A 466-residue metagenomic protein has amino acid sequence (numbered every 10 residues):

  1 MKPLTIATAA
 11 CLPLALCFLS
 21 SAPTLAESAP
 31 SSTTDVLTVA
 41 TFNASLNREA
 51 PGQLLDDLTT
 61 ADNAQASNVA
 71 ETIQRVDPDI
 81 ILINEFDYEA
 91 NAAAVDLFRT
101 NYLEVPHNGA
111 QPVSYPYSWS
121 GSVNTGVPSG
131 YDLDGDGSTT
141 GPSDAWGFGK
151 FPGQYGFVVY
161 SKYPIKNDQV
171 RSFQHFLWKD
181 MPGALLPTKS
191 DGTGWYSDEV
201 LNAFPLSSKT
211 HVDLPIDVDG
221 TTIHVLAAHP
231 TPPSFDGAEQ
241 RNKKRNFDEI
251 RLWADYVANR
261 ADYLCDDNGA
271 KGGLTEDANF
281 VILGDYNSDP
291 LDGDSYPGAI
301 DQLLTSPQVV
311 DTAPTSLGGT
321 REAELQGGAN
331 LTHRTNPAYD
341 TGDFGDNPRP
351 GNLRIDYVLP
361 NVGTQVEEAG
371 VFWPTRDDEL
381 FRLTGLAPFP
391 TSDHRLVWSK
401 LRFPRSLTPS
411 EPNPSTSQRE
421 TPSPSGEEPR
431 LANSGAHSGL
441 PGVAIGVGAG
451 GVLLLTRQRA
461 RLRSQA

Functional and structural regions predicted by a protein language model:
A9-S20, G450: Bacterial N-terminal signal peptides
E27-F157, P187-F204, D219-I223, D236-A238 (+4 more regions): N-terminal, active-site-proximal structural segment of metallo-dependent hydrolase catalytic domains
S143-L185: A substrate-binding/cap region within the structured catalytic cores of diverse enzymes
N167-R171, I216, K244-I250, D255-I282 (+1 more regions): Metal-dependent phosphoester-hydrolase catalytic domains
L226-R245: Active-site His/acidic residue clusters
R405-S434: C-terminal low-complexity, Ser/Thr- and acidic/Pro-rich disordered "stalk" regions positioned immediately N-terminal
S438-R461: A cross-kingdom C-terminal cell-surface attachment/processing module
L462-A466: Cytoplasmic C-terminal tails of single-pass
